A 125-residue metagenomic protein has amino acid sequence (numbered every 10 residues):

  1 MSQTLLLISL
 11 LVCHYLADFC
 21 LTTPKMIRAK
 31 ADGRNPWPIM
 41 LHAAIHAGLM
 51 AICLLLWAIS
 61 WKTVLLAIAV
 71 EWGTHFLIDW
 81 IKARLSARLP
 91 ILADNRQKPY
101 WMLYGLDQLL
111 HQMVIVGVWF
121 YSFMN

Functional and structural regions predicted by a protein language model:
M1-N125: Hydrophobic alpha-helical transmembrane segments
